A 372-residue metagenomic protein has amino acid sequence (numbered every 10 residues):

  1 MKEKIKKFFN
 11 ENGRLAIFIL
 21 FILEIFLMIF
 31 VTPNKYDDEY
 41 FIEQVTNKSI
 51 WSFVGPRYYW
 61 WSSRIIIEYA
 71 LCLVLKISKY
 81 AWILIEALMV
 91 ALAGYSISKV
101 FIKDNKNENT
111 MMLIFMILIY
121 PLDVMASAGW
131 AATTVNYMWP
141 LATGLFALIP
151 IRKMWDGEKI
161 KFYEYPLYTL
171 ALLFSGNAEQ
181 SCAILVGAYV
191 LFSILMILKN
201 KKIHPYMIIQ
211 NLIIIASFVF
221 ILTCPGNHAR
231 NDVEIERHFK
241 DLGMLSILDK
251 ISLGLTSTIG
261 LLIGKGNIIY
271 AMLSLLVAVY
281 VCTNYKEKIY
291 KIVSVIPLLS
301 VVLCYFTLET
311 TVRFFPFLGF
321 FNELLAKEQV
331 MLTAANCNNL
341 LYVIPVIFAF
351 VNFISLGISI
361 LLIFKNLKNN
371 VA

Functional and structural regions predicted by a protein language model:
M1-I25: Start-transfer (signal-anchor) and selected internal transmembrane alpha helices of multi-pass inner/ER membrane
M28-A81, A131, Q180-G187, I194-L356 (+1 more regions): Transmembrane catalytic cores of multi-pass membrane glycosyltransferases and polysaccharide-assembly enzymes
L84-E108, F146: Transmembrane-helix motifs of polytopic, lipid-linked glycan transferases
S98-D123, L141-A142: Transmembrane-helix signature of polytopic, membrane-embedded enzymes that assemble or transfer cell-envelope glycans
V124-V135: Membrane-interface helix caps and helix-loop-helix hairpins in membrane proteins
N136-D156, I194: Specific aromatic-rich, kink-prone transmembrane helix
K153-L173, I208-I209: Short hydrophobic alpha-helices at membrane interfaces in multi-pass membrane enzymes
Y163-A188, A216: Membrane-interface alpha helices of multi-pass inner-membrane proteins
